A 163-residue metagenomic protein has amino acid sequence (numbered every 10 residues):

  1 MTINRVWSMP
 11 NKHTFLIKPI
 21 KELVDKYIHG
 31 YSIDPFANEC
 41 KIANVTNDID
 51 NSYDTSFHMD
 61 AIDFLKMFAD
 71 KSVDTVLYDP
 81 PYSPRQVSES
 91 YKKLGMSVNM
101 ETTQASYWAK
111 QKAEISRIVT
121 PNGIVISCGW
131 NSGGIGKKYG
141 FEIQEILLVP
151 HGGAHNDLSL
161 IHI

Functional and structural regions predicted by a protein language model:
M1-I42, A154-N156: S-adenosyl-L-methionine
I28, A69, V119-P121: A generic alpha-to-beta junction signature in SAM-dependent methyltransferases
G30-L65: SAM cofactor-binding core of SAM-dependent methyltransferases, primarily the Rossmann-like beta-alpha-beta module
K66-L77: A short acidic, Gly/Pro-enriched loop at the edge of an enzyme's catalytic core that lines a small-molecule cofactor
G95-S97, T102-P121: A short glycine-rich, Lys/Arg-flanked "PGG" loop and its adjoining helix->strand segment in the class I
G123-G129: Conserved beta-strand signature within the Rossmann-like core of class I S-adenosyl-L-methionine
E142-G152: Conserved S-adenosyl-L-methionine
I161-I163: Conserved small/polar residues in nucleotide/adenosyl-binding loops
